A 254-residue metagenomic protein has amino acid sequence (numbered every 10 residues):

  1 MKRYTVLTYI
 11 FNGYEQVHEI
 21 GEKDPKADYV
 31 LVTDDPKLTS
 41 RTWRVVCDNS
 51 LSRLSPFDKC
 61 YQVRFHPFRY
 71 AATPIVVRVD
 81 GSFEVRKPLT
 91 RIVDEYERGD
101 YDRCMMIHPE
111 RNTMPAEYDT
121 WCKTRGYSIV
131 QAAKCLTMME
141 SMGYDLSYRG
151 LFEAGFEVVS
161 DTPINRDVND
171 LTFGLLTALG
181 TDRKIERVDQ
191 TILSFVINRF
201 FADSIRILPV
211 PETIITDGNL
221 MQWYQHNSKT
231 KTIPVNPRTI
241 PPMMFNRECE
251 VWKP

Functional and structural regions predicted by a protein language model:
M1-P254: Glycosyltransferase catalytic domains, chiefly GT-A lineage
